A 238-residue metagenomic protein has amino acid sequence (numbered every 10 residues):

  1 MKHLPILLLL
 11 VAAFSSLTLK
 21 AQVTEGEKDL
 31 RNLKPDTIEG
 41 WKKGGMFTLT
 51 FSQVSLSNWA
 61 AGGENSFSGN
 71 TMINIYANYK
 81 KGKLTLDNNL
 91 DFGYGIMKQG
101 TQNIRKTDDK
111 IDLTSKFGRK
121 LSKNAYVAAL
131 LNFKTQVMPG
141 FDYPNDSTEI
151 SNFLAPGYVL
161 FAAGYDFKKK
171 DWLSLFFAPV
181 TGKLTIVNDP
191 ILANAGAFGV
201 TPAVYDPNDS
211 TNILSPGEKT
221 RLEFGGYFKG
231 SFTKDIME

Functional and structural regions predicted by a protein language model:
M1-E25: Bacterial Sec-dependent N-terminal signal peptides
T37-Q53, L84-L86: Transmembrane beta-strand segments of Gram-negative outer membrane beta-barrel proteins
G45, L49-F51, T71-Y79, L113-R119 (+3 more regions): Residues on the lipid-exposed face of transmembrane beta-strands in outer-membrane beta-barrel proteins
L49-S55, K81-K83, F92-K98, F133-P139 (+1 more regions): Transmembrane beta-strands of outer-membrane beta-barrel pores
N58-G63, K98-N103, D146-S151, N212-E218: Extracellular loop and loop/strand-boundary signature of outer-membrane beta-barrel proteins
N65-T71, T107-I111, A155-V159, T220-G226: Residues that define the transmembrane beta-barrel architecture of outer-membrane proteins
L84-L86, N124-V127, W172-L175, E238: Repeated loop/turn-to-beta-strand initiation elements of outer-membrane beta-barrel proteins
A162-E238: Detector for outer-membrane/organellar transmembrane beta-barrel domains, recognizing the amphipathic beta-strand
